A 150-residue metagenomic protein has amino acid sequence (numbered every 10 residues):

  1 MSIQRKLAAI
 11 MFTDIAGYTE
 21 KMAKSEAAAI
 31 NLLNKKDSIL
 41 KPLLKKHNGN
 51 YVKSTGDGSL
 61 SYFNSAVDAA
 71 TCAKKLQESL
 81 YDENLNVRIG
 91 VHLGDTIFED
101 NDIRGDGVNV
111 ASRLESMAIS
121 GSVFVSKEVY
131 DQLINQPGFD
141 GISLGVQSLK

Functional and structural regions predicted by a protein language model:
M1-C72, S79: Catalytic NTP-binding/metal-coordinating core of nucleotidyl cyclase/transferase enzymes
S38, L60-K150: Catalytic beta-strand-to-alpha-helix segment of the class III nucleotidyl cyclase homology domain
